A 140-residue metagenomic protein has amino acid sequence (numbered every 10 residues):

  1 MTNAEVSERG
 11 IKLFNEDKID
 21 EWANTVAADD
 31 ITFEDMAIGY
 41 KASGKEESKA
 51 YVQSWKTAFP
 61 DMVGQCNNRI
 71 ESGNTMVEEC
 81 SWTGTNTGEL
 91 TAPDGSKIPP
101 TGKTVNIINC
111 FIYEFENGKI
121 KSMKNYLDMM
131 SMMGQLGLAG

Functional and structural regions predicted by a protein language model:
M1-G140: C-terminal and inter-domain tail/linker signature
